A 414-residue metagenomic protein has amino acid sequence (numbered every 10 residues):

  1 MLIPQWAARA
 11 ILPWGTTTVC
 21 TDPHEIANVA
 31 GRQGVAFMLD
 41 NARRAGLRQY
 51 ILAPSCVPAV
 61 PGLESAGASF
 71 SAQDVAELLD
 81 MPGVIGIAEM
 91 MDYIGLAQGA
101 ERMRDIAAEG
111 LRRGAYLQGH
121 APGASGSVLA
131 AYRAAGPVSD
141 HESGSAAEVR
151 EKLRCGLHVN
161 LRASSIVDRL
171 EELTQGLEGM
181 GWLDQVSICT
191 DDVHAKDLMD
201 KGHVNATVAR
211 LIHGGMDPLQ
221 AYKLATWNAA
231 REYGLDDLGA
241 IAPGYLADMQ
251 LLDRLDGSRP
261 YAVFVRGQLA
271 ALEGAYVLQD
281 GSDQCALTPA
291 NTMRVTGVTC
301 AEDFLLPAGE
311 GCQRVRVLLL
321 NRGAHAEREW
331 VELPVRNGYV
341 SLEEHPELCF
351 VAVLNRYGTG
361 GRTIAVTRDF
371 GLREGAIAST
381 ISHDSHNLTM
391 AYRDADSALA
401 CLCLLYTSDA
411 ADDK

Functional and structural regions predicted by a protein language model:
M1-A8: Di-metal (Zn2+ and/or Mg2+/Mn2+) metal-binding site signature of metallo-dependent hydrolases with the MBL/beta-CASP
A8-Y116, G179-G181: Divalent-metal coordination cores built from histidine and acidic residues
G99, S127-R133, D168-L183, H194-A209: Histidine/acidic-residue-rich catalytic or RNA/ligand-binding cores of hydrolases and nuclease-related proteins
E142, N160-I166, W182-G202, H383-M390: Short acidic/histidine-rich active-site segments
P218, Y222, R231-A262: Acidic, glycine-enriched loop/beta-strand segments at the rims of small-molecule binding/catalytic pockets
Y245-L287: C-terminal cap of metal-dependent C-N hydrolases
D303-A400: Non-catalytic interaction/regulatory modules that flank or connect domains
Y406-D413: Conserved small/polar residues in nucleotide/adenosyl-binding loops
